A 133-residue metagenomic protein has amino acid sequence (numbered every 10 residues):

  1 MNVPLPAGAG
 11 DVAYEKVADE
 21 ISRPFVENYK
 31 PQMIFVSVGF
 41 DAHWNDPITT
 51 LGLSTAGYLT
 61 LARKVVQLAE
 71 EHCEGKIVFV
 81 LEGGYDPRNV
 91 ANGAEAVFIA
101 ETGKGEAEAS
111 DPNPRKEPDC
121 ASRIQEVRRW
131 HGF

Functional and structural regions predicted by a protein language model:
M1-F133: A general "terminal functional-core" signal
